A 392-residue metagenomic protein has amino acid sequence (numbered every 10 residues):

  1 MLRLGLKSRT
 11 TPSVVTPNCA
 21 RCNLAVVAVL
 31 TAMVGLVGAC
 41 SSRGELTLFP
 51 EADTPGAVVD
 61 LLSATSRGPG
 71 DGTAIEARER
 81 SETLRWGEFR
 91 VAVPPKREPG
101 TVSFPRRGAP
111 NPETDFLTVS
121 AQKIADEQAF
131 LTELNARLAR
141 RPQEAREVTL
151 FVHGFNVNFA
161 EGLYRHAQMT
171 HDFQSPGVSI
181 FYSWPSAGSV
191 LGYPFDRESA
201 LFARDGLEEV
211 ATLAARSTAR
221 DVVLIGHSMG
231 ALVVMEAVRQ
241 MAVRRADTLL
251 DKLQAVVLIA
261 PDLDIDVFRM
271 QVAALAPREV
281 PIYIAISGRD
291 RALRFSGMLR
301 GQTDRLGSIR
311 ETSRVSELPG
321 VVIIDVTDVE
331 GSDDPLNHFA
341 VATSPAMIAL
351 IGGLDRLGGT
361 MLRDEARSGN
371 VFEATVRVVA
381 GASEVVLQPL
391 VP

Functional and structural regions predicted by a protein language model:
M1-R21: N-terminal secretory signal peptides that target proteins for export/translocation
R21-T31: Sec-dependent N-terminal signal peptides
L36-A39: C-terminal motif of bacterial Sec signal peptides marking the signal peptidase cleavage site
E45-Q122, T132-E133, L138, P142-Q143 (+6 more regions): Lipolytic serine-hydrolase domain surface
E147: Alpha/beta-hydrolase fold active-site loops
L150-G154: The conserved beta1-alpha1 loop
N158-E161: Short substrate-entry loop that stabilizes the transition state in hydrolases
L207, G226, G230, V234: Gly/Ala-rich beta-loop-alpha elbow adjacent to hydrolase catalytic centers
